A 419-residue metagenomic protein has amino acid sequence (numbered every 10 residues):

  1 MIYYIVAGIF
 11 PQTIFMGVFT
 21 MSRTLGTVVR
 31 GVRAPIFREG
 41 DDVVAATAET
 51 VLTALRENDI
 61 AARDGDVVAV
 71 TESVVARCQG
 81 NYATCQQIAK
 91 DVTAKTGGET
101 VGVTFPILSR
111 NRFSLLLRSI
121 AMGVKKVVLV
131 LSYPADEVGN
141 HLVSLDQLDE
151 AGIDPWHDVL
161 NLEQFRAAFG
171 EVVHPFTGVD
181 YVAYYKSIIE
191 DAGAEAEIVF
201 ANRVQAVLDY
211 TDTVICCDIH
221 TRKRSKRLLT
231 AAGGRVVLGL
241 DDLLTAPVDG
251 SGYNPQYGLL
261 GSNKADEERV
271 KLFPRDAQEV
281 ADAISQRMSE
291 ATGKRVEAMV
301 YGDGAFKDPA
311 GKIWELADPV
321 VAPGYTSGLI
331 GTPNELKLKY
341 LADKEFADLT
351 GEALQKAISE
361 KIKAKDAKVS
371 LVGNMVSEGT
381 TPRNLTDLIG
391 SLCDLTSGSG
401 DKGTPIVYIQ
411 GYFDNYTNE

Functional and structural regions predicted by a protein language model:
I2-V6: Short terminal hydrophobic/aromatic SLiMs and anchors at protein ends
G8-I9, T13-D64, S73-E419: Conserved mixed alpha/beta catalytic, RNA-binding, or beta-rich assembly cores of soluble enzyme, regulatory
